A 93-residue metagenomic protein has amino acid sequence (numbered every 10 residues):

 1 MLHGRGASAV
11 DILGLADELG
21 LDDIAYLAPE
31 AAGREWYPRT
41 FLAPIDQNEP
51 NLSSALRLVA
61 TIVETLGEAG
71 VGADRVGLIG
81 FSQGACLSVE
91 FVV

Functional and structural regions predicted by a protein language model:
M1-R75: Serine-hydrolase catalytic machinery in alpha/beta-hydrolase-like enzymes
G14, E90-F91: Active-site signature of alpha/beta-hydrolase-fold catalytic machinery across serine- and Asp/Cys-nucleophile hydrolases
I79-G84, S88: Gly/Ala-rich beta-loop-alpha elbow adjacent to hydrolase catalytic centers
